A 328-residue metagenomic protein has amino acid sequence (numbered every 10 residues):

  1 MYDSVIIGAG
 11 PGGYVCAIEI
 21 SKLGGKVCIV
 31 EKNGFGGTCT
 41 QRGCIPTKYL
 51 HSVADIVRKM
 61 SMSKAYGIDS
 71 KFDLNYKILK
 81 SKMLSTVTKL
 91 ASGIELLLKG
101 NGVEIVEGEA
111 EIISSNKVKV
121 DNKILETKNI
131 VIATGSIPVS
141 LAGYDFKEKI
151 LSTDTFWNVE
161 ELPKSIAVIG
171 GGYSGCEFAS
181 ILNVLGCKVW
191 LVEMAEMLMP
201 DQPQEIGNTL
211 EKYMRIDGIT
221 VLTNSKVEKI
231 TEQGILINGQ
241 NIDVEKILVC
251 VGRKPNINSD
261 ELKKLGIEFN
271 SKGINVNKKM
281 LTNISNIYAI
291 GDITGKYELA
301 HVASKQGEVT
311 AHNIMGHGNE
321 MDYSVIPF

Functional and structural regions predicted by a protein language model:
Y2, I18-G25, V30-L162, W190 (+7 more regions): Glycine-rich flavin
D3-I29, G175-V184: N-terminal Rossmann-like FAD-binding beta1-loop-alpha1 element of flavoenzymes
V5-I7, A110, L125-G135, I169 (+1 more regions): Short hydrophobic core segments
C44, T134-C187, V192, K263-L265 (+2 more regions): Glycine-rich dinucleotide-binding loop and its adjacent helix/turn
I105, I132, S152, V221-T223 (+3 more regions): A structural signal for the hydrophobic beta-strands that form the central parallel beta-sheet of Rossmann-like
I242-G266, I284: C-terminal catalytic lobe of FAD-dependent flavoproteins
K278-Y297: Short FAD-binding loop at a beta-strand-to-alpha-helix junction that anchors the flavin cofactor in diverse
